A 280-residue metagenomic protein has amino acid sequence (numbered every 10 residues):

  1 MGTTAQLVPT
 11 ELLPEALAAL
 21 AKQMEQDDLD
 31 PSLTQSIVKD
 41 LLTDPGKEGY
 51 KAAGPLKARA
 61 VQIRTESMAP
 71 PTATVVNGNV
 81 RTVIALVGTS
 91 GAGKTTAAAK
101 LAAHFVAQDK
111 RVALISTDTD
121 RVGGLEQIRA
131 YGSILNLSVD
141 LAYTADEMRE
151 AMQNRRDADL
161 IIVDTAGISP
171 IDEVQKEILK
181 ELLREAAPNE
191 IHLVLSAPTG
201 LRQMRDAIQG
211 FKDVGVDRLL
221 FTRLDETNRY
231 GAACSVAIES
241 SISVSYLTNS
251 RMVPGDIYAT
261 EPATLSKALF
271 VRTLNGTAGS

Functional and structural regions predicted by a protein language model:
M1, S235-S280: NTP-binding/hydrolysis catalytic cores, primarily Walker-type P-loop NTPases
M1-R111, I115-D120, A130-T144: Primarily NTPase-proximal linker/entry elements flanking Walker-type ATP/GTP-binding cores
D30, T95, I128, D164 (+3 more regions): Residue-level signature of catalytic and energy-coupling elements of molecular machines, predominantly ATP/GTP-dependent
K110-A113, Q153-I162, V174-T199: Inter-motif core of Ras-like GTPase G domains
A113, P188-L195, K212-T227, G231-P254: Conserved beta-strand/loop subsegment of P-loop NTPase cores
T119-V122, D146-E147, G167-P170, A197-L201 (+2 more regions): Conserved nucleotide-binding/hydrolysis micro-motifs of P-loop NTPases
L125-E126, P170-K176, Q203-M204, Y230-A232: Conserved ATPase-coupling elements of RecA-like P-loop NTPase cores
G132-G167: Conserved nucleotide-sensing/catalytic segment adjacent to the nucleotide-binding pocket in NTP-handling enzymes
